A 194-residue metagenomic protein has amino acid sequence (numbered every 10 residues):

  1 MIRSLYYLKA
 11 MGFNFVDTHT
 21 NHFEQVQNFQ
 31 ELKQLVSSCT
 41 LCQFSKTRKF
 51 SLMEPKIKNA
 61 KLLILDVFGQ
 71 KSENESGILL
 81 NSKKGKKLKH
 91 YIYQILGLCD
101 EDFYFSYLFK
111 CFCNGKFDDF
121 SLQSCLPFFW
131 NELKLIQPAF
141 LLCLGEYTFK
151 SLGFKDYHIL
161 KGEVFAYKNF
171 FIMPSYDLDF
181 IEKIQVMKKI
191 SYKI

Functional and structural regions predicted by a protein language model:
I2-I194: A polyanion-binding, active-site-adjacent surface
